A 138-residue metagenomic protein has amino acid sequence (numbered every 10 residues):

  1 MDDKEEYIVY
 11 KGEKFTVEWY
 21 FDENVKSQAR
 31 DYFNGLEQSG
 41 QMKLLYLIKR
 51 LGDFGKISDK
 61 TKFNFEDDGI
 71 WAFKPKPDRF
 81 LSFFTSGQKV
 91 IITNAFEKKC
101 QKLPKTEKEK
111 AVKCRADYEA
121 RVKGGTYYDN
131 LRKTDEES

Functional and structural regions predicted by a protein language model:
M1-P77, G87-K89, E97-S138: Basic, Lys/Arg-enriched alpha-helical interface segments
F80-F83: Short, surface-exposed beta-strand/loop micro-motifs that present aromatic residues
N94: Short, conserved beta-strand/beta-arch hydrophobic-aromatic motifs that form part of recognition grooves or interface
